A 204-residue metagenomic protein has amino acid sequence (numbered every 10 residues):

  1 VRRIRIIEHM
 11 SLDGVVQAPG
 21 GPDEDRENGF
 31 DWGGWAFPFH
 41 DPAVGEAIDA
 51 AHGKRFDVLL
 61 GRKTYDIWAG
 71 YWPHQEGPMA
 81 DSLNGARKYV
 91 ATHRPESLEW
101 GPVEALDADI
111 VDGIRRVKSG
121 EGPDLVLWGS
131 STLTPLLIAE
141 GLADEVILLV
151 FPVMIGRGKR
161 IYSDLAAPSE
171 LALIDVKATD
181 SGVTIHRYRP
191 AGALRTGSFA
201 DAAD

Functional and structural regions predicted by a protein language model:
V1-L142, P152-D204: Portal/gating segments that form or line small-molecule/metal binding sites
